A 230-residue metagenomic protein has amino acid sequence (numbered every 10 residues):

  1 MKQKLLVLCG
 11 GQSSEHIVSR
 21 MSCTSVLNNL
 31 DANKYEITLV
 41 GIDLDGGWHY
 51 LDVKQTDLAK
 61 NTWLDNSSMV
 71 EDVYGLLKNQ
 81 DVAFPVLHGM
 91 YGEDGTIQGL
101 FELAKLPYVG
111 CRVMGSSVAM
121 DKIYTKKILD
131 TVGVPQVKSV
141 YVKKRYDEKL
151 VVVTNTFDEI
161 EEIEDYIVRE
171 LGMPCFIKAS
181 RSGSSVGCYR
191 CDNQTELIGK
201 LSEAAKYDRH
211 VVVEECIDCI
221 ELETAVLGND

Functional and structural regions predicted by a protein language model:
M1-M114, V118-Y124, K144-D158, E162: ATP-binding N-terminal substructure of ATP-dependent carboxylate-amine bond-forming enzymes
G75-D81, R169-L171, Y207: Glycine-rich phosphate-binding loop signature in dinucleotide/nucleotide-binding domains
V109, V137, F176, V212-E214 (+1 more regions): Structural detector of well-ordered beta-strand residues that form the stable sheet scaffold of enzyme domains
M120-V142: Short, glycine-/small-residue-rich phosphate/pyrophosphate-handling segment
L129-D130, Y141, E164-C188, D208-D218: ATP-grasp fold ATP-binding core
V186-D230: Phosphate-binding site of ATP-dependent enzymes
